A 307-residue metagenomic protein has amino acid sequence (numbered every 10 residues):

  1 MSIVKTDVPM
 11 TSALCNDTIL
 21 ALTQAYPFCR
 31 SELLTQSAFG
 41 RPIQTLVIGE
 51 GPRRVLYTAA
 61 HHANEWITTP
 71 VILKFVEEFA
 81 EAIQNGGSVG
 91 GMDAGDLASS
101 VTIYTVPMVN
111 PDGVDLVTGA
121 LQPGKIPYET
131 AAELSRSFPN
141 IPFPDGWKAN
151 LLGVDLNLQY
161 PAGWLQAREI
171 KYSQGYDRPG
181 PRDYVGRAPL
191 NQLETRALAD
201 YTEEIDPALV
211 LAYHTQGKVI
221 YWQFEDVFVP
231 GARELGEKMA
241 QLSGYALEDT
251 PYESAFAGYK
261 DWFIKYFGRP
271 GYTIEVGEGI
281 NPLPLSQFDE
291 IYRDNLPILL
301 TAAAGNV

Functional and structural regions predicted by a protein language model:
M1-I43: Short glycine- and acidic-rich boundary segments immediately preceding or forming the N-terminal edge of structured
M1-T6, Y57, G180-P181: Acidic/histidine-rich, surface-exposed loop or edge segments in extracytoplasmic proteins
S31-T35, N85-A94, L247-Y252: Surface-exposed patches in mature extracellular/periplasmic domains of secreted proteins
Q44-P52, A60: Short beta-strand-to-loop junctions in surface cap/lid or active-site-entrance loops
P52, I67, K74-V76, A80-Y221 (+1 more regions): Active-site/substrate-binding loop(s) of hydrolase catalytic cores
R54-L56, Y272: Conserved beta-strand elements of the Class I
A63-T69: Di-metal (Zn2+ and/or Mg2+/Mn2+) metal-binding site signature of metallo-dependent hydrolases with the MBL/beta-CASP
G163-V307: Metallocarboxypeptidase
